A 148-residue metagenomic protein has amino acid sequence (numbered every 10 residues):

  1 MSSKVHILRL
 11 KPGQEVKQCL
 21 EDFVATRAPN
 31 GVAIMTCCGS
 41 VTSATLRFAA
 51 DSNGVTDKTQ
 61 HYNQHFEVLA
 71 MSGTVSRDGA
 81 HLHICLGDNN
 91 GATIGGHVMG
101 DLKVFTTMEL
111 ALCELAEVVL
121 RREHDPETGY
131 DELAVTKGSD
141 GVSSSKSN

Functional and structural regions predicted by a protein language model:
M1-H81, L86-N148: N-terminal intrinsically disordered, cationic/polar leader segments that include organellar targeting peptides
